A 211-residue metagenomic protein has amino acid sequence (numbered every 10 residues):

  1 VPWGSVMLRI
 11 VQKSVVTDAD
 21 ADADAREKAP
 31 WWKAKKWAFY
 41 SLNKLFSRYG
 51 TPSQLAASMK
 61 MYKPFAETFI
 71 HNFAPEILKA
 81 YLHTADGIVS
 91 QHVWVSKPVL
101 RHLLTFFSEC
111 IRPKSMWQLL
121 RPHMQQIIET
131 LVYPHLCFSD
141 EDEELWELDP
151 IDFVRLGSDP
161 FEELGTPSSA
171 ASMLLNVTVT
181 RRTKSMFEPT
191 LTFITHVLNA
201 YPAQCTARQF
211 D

Functional and structural regions predicted by a protein language model:
V1-Q126: Extended alpha-helical scaffold segments
T51, L55-A56, F65, H83 (+1 more regions): Alpha-helical repeat/alpha-solenoid scaffolds of the HEAT/ARM/MIF4G superfamily and closely related elongated all-alpha
